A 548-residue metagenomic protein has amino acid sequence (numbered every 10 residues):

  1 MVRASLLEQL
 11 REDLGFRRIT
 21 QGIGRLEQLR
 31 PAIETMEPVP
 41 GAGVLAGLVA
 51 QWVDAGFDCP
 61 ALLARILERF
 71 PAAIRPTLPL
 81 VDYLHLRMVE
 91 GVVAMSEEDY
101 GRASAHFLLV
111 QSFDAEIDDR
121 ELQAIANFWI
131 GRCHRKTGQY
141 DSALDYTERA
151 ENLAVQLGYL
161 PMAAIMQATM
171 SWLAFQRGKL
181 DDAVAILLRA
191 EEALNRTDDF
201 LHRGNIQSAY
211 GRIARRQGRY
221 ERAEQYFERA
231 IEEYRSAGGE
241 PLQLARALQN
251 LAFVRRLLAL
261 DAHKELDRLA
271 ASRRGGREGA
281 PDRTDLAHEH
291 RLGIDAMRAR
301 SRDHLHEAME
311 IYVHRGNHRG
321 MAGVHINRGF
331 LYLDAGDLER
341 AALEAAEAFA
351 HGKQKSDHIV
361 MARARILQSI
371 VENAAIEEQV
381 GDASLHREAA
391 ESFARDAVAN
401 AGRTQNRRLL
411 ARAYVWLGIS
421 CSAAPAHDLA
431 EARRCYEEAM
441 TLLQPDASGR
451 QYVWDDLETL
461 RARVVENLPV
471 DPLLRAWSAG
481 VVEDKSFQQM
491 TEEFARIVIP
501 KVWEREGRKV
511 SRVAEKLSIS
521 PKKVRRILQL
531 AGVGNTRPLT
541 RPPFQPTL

Functional and structural regions predicted by a protein language model:
M1-N127, K136, Y140, E151 (+5 more regions): Flexible inter-repeat linkers and adjacent short helices within tandem amphipathic alpha-helical repeat scaffolds
R30-P31, L67-R75, L108-A115, D119 (+8 more regions): Amphipathic alpha-helical segments of tetratricopeptide repeats
G43-V44, H85, I125, I165 (+7 more regions): Residue register of alpha-helical TPR repeats
W52-D54, R87, A94, N127 (+16 more regions): Residue at a conserved register position within TPR or TPR-like alpha-solenoid repeats
L63, A103, A143, A183 (+6 more regions): Single-residue signature of alpha-solenoid repeat helices
E97, I117, I130, T137 (+15 more regions): Structural motif corresponding to the intra-repeat A-B loop/turn of tetratricopeptide repeats
A476, V482-L548: Bacterial C-terminal helix-turn-helix
